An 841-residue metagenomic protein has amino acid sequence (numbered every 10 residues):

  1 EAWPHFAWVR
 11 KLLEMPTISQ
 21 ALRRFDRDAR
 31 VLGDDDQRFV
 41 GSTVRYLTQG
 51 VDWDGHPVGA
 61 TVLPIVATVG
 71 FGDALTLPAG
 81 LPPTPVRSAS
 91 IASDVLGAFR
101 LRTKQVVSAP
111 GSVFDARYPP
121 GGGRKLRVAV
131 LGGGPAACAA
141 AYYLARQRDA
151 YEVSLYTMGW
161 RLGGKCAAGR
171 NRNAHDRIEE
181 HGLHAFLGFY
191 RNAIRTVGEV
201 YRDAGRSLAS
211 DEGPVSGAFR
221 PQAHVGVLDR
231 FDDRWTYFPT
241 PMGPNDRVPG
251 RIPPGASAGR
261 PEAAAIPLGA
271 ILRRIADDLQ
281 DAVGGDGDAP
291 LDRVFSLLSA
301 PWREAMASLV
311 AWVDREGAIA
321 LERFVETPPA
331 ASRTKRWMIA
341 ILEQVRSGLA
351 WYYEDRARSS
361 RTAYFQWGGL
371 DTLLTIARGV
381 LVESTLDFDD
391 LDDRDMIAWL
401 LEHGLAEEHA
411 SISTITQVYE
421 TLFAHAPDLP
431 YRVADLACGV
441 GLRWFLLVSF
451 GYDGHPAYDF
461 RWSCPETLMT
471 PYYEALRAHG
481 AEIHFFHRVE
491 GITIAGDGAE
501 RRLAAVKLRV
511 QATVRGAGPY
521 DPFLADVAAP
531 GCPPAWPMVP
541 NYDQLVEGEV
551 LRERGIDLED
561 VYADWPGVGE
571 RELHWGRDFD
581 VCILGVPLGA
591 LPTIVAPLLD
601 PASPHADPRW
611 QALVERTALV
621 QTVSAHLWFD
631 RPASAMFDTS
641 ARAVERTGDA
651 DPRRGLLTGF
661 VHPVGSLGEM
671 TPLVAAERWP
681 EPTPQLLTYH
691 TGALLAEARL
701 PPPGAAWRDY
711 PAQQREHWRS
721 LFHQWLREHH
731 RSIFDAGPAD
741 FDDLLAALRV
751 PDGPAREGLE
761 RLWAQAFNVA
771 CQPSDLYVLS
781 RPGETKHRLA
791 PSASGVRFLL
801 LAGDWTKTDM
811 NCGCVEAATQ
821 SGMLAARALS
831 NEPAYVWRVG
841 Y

Functional and structural regions predicted by a protein language model:
W3-G59, G70, L75-G80, T84-S88 (+6 more regions): C-terminal lid/capping helical subdomain adjacent to the catalytic/cofactor pocket in oxidative enzymes
W3-V128, R146-A150, N541-E570: Extreme N-terminal leader/targeting segments of oxidoreductases
V44-Y46, G50, G55, Q280-V568 (+1 more regions): Active-site/ligand-binding neighborhood in enzyme catalytic cores
L126-S154: N-terminal Rossmann-like FAD-binding beta1-loop-alpha1 element of flavoenzymes
A140-L144, Y472, A825: Hydrophobic residues within alpha-helices that form the first helical element adjacent to the glycine-rich loop
A145-R170: Glycine-rich FAD pyrophosphate-binding loop
A174-S308, R315, R323-W351: Dinucleotide-binding Rossmann-like beta1-alpha1 core, especially the glycine-rich loop that anchors the ADP
L374-A377, E383-L386, R443-S463, T467-E474 (+6 more regions): C-terminal segments that line or cap access tunnels to active or ligand-binding sites in enzymes and enzyme-associated
